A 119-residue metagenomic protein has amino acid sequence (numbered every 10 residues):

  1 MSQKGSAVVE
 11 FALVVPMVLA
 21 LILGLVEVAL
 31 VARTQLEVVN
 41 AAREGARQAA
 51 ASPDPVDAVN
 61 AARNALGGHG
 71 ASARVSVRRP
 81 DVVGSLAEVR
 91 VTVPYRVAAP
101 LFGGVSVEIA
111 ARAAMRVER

Functional and structural regions predicted by a protein language model:
M1-N60: Alpha-helical assembly-interface signal, strongest on the long, hydrophobic N-terminal helix that forms
A51-R119: Short, conserved structural patches
